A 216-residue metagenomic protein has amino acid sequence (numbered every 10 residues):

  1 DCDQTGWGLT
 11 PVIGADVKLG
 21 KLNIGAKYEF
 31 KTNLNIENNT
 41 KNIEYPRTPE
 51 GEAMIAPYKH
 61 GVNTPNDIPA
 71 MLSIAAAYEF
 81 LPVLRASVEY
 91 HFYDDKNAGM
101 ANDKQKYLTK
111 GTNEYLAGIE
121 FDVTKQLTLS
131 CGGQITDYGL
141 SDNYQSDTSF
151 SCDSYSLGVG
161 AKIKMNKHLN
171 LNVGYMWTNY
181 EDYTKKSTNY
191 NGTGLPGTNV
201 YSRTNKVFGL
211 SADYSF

Functional and structural regions predicted by a protein language model:
D1-F216: Outer-membrane beta-barrel porins/channels
